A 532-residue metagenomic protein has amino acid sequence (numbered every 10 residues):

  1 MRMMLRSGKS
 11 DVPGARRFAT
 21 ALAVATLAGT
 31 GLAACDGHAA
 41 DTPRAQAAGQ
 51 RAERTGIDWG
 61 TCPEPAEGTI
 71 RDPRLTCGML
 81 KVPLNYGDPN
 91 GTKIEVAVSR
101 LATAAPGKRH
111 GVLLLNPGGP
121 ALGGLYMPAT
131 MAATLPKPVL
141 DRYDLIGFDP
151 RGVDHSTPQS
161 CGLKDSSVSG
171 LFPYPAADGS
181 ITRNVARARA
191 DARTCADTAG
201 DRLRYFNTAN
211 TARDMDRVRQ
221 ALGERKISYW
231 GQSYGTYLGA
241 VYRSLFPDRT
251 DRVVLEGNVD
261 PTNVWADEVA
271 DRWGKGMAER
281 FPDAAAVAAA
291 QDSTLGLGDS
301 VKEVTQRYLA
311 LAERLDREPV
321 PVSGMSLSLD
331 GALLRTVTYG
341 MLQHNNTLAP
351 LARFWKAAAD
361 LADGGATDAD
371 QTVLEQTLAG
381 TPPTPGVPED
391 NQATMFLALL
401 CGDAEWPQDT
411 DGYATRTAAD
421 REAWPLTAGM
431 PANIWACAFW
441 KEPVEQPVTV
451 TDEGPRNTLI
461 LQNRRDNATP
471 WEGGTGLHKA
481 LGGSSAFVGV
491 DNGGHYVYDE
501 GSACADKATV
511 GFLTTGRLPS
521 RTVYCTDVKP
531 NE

Functional and structural regions predicted by a protein language model:
R2-A23, A33-G179, F439-E445, S502-E532: Catalytic-loop region of hydrolases
S160-F172, R243-E303, K356-T372, Q376: A catalytic-pocket lid/entrance helix-loop region that shapes and gates access to the active site across common
T194-D201, A212-K226: Conserved acidic catalytic loop of the alpha/beta-hydrolase fold
E224-Y234: Alpha/beta-hydrolase fold nucleophile elbow
T305-P455: Alpha/beta-hydrolase fold active-site neighborhood
G454, I460-Q462: Short beta-strand/loop motif that positions the catalytic acidic residue of the alpha/beta-hydrolase fold
N467-G473: Conserved alpha/beta-hydrolase "acid-adjacent" motif
G493-A503: Catalytic histidine-centered segment of alpha/beta-hydrolase-like enzymes
